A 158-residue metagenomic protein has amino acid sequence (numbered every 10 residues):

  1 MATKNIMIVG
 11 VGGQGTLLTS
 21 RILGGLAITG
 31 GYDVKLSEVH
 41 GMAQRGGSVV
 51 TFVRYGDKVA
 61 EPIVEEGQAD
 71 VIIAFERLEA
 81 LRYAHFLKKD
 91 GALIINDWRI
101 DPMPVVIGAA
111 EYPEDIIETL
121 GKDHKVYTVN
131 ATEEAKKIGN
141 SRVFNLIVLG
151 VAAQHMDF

Functional and structural regions predicted by a protein language model:
M1-F158: Active-site cofactor/cluster-binding pocket
